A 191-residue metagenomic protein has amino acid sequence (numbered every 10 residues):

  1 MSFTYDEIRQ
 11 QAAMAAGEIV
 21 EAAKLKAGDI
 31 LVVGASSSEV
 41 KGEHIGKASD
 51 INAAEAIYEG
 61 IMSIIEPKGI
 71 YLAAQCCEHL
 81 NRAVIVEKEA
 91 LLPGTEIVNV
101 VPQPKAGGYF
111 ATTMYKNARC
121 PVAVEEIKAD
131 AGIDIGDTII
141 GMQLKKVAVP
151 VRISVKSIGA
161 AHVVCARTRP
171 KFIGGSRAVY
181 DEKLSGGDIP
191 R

Functional and structural regions predicted by a protein language model:
M1-L31, I51-I64: N-terminal glycine-/serine-/threonine-rich phosphate-binding loop
G17, E21-K24, M62-I70, Y115-A123 (+1 more regions): Generic secondary-structure signature for well-ordered alpha-helical cores
A23-L25, A106, R152-S157: Solvent-exposed alpha-helices and their adjacent loops that cap or buttress functional pockets in soluble metabolic
L31-G34, V164: Structural motif
V33-S38, Q75: Glycine-rich beta-strand-to-loop/alpha-helix junction loops that act as flexible
I45-I51: Short glycine-enriched, charge-decorated loop/helix-capping segments at active-site entrances that position
K68-D130, G136: Ligand-binding beta-strand-loop-alpha-helix segment within the catalytic cores of soluble metabolic enzymes
T112, K116-R191: Glycine-rich, aromatic-bearing surface loops/beta-hairpins
